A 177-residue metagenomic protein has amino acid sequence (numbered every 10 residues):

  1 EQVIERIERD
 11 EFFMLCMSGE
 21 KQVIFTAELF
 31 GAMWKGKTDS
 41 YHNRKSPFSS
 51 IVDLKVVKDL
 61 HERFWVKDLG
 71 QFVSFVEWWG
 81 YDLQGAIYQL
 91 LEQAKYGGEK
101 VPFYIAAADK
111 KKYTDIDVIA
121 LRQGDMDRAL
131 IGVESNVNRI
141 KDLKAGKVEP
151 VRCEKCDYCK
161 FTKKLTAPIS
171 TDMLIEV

Functional and structural regions predicted by a protein language model:
E1-T38, N43, E154-D157, I169 (+1 more regions): Metal-dependent nuclease catalytic cores that hydrolyze phosphodiester bonds in DNA/RNA, characterized by
R6-I7, D68-Q71, L121: Generic detector of short, locally flexible boundary/turn motifs and exposed helical patches
E11-M17, H42-I51, E92-V101: Secondary-structure boundary elements
F25-D82: Non-catalytic protein-protein interaction segments used by genome-maintenance enzymes to assemble and couple activities
F75-V177: Metal-dependent nuclease catalytic regions and adjoining charged, substrate-binding loops involved in nucleic-acid end
